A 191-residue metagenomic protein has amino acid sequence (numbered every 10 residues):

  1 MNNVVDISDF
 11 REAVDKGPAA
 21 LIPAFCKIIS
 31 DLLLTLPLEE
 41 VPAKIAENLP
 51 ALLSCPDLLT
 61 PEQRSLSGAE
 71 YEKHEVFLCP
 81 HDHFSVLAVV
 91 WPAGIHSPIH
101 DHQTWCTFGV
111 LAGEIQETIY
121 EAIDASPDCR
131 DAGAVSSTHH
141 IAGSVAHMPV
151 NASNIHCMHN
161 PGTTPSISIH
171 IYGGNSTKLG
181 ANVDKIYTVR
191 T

Functional and structural regions predicted by a protein language model:
I7-F10: Short hydrophobic short-linear motifs embedded in intrinsically disordered terminal tails or helical linkers
A20-L59: Polybasic, low-complexity association/targeting segments
N48-V76: Active-site-proximal helix-loop elements at catalytic-domain edges
L66-A93: A short glycine-rich, His/Asp/Glu-containing loop-to-beta-strand
L87-D101, N151-S153: Conserved short histidine dyad/triad with adjacent acidic residue
V90-P92, D101, W105-E117, I169-G174: Short, conserved beta-strand element in jelly-roll/cupin
A122-I155: Short acidic-glycine-tyrosine-enriched beta hairpin
H159-T191: Double-stranded beta-helix
